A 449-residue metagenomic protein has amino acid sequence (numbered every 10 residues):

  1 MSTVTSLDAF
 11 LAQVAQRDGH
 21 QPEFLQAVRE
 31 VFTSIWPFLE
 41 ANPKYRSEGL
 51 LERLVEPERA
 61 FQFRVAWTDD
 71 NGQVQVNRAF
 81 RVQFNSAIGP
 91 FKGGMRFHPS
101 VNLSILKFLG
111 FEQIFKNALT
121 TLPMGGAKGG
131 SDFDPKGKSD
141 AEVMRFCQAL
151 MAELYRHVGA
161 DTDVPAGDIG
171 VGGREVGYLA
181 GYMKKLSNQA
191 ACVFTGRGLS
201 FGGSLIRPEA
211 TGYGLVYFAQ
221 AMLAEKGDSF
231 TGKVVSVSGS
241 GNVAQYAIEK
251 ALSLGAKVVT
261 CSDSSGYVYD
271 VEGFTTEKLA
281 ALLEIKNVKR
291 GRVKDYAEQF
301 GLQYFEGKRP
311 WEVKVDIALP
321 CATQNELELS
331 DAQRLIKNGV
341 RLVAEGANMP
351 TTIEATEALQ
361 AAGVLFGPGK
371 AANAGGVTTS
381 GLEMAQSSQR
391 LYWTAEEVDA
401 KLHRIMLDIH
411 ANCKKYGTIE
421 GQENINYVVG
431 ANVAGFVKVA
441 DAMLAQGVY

Functional and structural regions predicted by a protein language model:
M1-L205, K438-G447: N-terminal ligand-binding/catalytic initiation module
S2-A27, M222-L223, I336-Y449: Adenosine-phosphate binding glycine-rich loop
L11-A12, R29, T33-W36, L103 (+12 more regions): Predominant activation on well-ordered alpha-helical scaffold segments within soluble catalytic domains
G72, D168-I169, S204-T211, S236-S240 (+3 more regions): Active-site nucleophile and cofactor-binding loops and adjacent substrate-binding regions of central metabolic enzymes
T162-A166, A190-F194, T260-D263, L319-P320 (+3 more regions): General beta-strand structural signal in soluble alpha/beta enzymes
G198, G203-E312: Glycine-rich phosphate/diphosphate-binding loop of Rossmann-like nucleotide-binding domains
G266-F366, A371: Rossmann-like adenosine-cofactor binding region
